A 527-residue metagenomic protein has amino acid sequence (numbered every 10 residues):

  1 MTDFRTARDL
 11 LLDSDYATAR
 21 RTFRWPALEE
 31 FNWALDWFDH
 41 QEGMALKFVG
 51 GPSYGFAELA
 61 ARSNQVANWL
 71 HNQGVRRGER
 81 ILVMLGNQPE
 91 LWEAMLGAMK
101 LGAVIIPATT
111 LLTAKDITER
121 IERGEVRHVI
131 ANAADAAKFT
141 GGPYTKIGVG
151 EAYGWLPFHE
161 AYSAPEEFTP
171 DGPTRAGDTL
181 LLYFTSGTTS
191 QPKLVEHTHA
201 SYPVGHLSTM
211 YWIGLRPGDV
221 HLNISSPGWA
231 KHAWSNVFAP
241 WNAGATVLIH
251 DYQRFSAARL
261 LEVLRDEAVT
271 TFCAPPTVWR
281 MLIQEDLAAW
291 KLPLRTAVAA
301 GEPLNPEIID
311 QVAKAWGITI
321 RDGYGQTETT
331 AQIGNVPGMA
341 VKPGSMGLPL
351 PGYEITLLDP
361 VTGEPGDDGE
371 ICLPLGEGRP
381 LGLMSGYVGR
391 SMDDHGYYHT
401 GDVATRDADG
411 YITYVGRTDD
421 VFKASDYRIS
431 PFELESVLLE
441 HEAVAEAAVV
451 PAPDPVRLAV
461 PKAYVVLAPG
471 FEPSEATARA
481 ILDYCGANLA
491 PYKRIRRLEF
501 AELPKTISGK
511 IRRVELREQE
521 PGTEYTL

Functional and structural regions predicted by a protein language model:
A34-G55: AMP-dependent adenylate-forming
P52-Y54, N68-L112, S225-S226, R428: Conserved AMP-binding/adenylate-forming
S53-A57, L180-V204: Conserved AMP-binding A3 loop
L112, V129-A131, F272, V403-K493 (+3 more regions): AMP-binding/adenylate-forming catalytic core of the ANL superfamily
Y153, S163-F184, Q191, G214-V220: Conserved pre-ATP/AMP-binding loop-to-beta segment of ANL
P203-V220, P227-T270, E285: Conserved AMP-binding/adenylation subdomain of ANL enzymes
N242, V269-C273, I283-K342, E354 (+1 more regions): Gly/Ser/Thr-rich phosphate-binding loop
P349-G352, T362-H395, I429: Conserved ATP/PPi-binding loop(s) of AMP-dependent carboxylate-activating enzymes
